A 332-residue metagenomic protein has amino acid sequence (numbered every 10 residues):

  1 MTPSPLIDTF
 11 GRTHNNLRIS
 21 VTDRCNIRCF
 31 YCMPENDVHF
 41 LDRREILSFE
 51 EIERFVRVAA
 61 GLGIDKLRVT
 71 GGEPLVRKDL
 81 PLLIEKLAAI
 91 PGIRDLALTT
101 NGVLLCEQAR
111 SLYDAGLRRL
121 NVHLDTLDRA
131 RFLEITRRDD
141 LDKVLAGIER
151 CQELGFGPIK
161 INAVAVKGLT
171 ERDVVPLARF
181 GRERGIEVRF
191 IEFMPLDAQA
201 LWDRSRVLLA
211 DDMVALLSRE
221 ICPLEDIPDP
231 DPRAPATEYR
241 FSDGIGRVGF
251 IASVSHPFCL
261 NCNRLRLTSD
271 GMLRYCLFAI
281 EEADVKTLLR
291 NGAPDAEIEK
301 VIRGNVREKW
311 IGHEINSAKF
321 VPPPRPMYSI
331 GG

Functional and structural regions predicted by a protein language model:
M1-S20, R28-F30, G61, A236-R247 (+2 more regions): N-terminal [4Fe-4S]-dependent radical SAM core
F10-F49, L277: Canonical Radical SAM [4Fe-4S] cluster-binding loop centered on the CxxxCxxC motif and its immediate flanking residues
I27, R129-A130, P257, A283: Glycine-centered loop/turn positions within well-structured domains that cap or flank conserved ligand/cofactor-binding
N36-F40, L127-R129, P195-A198, A283: A short, flexible beta-alpha/helix-coil linker loop
I46-V69, V76-I191: Radical SAM/AdoMet-radical enzyme domain recognition
A130-L133, R138-R247, S253, T287-L289: Radical SAM enzyme [4Fe-4S]-AdoMet core and its adjacent flexible, acidic and glycine-rich loops/tails across
V248-F250, Y275-C276: Short capping micro-motif at the N-terminus of alpha-helices
P257-G332: Flexible mid-to-C-terminal extensions adjoining Fe-S/redox cofactors in radical SAM and related proteins
